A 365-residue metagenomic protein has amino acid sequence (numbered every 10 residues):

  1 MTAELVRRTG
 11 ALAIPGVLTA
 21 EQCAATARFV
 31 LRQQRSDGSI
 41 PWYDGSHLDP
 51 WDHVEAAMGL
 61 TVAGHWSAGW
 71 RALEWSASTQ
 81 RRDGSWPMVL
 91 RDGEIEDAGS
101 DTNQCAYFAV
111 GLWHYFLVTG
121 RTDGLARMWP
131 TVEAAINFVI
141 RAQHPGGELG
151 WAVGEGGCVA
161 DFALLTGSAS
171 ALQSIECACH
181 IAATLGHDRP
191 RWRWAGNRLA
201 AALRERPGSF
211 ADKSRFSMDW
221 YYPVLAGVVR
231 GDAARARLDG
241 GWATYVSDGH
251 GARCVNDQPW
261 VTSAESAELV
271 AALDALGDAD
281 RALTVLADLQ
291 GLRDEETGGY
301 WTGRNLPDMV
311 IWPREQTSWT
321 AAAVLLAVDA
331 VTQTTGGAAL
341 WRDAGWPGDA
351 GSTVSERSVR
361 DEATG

Functional and structural regions predicted by a protein language model:
T2-G16, V54-W66, Y107-G124, A169-H187 (+3 more regions): Well-ordered alpha-helical scaffold segments within catalytic/enzyme domains
T2-H47, W70-D101, C105, W129 (+3 more regions): Extended glycan-interaction surfaces of carbohydrate-active proteins
Q33, W42, S46-V54, M58-H65: N-terminal beta1-alpha1-beta2 module of alpha/beta enzyme domains
A68, G124-R127, T131, P190-R191 (+1 more regions): Alpha-helical positions within canonical tetratricopeptide repeat
A160-R206: Loop-centered beta-sheet repeat module
